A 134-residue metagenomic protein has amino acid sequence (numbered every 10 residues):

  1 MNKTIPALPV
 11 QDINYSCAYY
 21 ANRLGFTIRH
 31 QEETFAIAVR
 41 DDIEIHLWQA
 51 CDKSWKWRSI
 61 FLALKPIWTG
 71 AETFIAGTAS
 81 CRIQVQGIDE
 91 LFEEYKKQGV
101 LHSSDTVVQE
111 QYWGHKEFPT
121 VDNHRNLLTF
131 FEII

Functional and structural regions predicted by a protein language model:
M1-I5, T27-Q84, F92-V121, E132-I134: Vicinal oxygen chelate
T4-A18: Short, basic/low-complexity N-terminal boundary segments at the transition from targeting/disordered tails
V10, Y20, R40-D42: Generic helix-packing signal
N14-R29, T34: N-terminal first-folded block
Y15-S16, G87-L91: Short phosphate-engaging motifs
S16, Y20-A21, Y95, D122-R125: Conserved active-site tyrosine of GNAT-family acetyltransferases
L127-F130: Short glycine-/small-residue motifs
